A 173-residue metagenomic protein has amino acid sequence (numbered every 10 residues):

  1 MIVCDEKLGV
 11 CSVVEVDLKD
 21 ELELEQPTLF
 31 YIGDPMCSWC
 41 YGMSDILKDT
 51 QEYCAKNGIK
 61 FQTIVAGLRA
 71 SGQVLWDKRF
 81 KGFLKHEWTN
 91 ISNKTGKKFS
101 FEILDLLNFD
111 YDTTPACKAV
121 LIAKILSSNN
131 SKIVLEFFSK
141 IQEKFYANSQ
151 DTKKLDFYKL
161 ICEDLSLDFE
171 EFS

Functional and structural regions predicted by a protein language model:
M1-V16, T28-M36, M43-E52, S128 (+2 more regions): C-terminal cap of thioredoxin/glutaredoxin-like
L18-E25: Short beta-strand-to-loop junctions in surface cap/lid or active-site-entrance loops
E25-L29, I59: Extreme N-terminal starter segment of soluble prokaryotic enzymes
S44-S149, K154-L155: Structural alpha/beta surface segment adjacent to cysteine/selenocysteine redox centers across thiol/disulfide enzymes
